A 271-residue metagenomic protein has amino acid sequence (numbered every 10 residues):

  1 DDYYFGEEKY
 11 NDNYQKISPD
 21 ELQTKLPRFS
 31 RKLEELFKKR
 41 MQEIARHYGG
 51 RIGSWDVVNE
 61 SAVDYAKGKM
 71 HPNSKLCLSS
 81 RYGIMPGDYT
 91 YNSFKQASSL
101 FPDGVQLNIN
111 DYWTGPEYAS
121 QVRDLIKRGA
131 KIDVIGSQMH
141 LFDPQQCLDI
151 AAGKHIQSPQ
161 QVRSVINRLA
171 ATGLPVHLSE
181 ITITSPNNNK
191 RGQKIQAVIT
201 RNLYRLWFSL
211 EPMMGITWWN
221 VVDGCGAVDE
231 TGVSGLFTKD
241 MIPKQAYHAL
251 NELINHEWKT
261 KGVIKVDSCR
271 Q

Functional and structural regions predicted by a protein language model:
Y3-N11, K16-I17, L33-L36, H47 (+6 more regions): Aromatic-rich peripheral "rim/lid" segments of glycoside hydrolase catalytic domains that contact and position glycan
Y14-F29: Intrinsically disordered, low-complexity acidic Ser/Thr-rich regulatory segments
P27-Q42: Glycine-rich anion/phosphate-binding loops
Q42-R46, A119-R128, R201: Short aromatic-glycine motifs in intrinsically disordered, low-complexity regions
N59, K95-Y112, S120-H155, A171-T182: Aromatic- and acid-rich polysaccharide-binding/catalytic face of secreted or lumenal carbohydrate-active enzymes
T90: Active-site beta->alpha N-cap acidic-glycine motif
G115-A119, Q160: A Trp-anchored, charged/polar loop motif used as the substrate-binding/catalytic surface of acyl/ester-handling
